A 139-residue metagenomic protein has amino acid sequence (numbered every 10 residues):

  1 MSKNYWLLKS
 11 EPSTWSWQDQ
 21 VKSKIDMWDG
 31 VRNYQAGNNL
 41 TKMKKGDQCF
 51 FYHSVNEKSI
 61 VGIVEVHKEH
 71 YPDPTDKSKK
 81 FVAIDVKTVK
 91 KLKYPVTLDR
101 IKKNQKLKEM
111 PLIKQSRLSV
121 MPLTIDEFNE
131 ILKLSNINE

Functional and structural regions predicted by a protein language model:
M1-K44, F128, S135-E139: Compositionally biased, charged N-terminal/linker segments
L8, V64, T124: GIY-YIG nuclease signature motif recognition
D19, P95-I101, L132-L134: Short, charged, solvent-exposed linker or helix-capping segments at domain edges/interfaces that act as flexible hinges
F50-F51, E65: Hydrophobic beta-strand signal
Y52-K58: Short, charged beta-turn/beta-strand-edge "cap" motif at the junction between a beta-strand and an adjacent loop
V61-M121: Aromatic- and Lys/Arg-enriched surface recognition patch
E109-E139: Long, low-complexity intrinsically disordered regions
